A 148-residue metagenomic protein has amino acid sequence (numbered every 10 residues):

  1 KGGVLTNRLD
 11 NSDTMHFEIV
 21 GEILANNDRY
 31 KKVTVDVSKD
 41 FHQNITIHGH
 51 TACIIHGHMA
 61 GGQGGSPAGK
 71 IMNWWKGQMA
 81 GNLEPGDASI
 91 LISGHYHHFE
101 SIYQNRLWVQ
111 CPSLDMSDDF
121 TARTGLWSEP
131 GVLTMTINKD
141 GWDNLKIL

Functional and structural regions predicted by a protein language model:
K1-G2, H50-A52: Short, internal active-site loops enriched in acidic
K1-M15: Loop-centered beta-sheet repeat module
D10-T14, E22-D28, V33, K39 (+2 more regions): Conserved beta-sheet core of the metallophosphoesterase superfamily
I45-H48: Active-site beta-strand termini and strand-to-loop segments that position acidic
